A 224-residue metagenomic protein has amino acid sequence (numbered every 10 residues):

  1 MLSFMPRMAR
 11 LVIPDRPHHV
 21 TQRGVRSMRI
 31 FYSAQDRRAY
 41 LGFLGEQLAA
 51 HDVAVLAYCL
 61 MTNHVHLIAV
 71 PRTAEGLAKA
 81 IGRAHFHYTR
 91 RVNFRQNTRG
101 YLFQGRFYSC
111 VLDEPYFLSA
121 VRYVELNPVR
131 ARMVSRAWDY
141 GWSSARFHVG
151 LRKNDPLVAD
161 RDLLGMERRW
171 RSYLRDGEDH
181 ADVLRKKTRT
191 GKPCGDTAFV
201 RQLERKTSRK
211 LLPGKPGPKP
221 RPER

Functional and structural regions predicted by a protein language model:
M1-M61, V70-R224: Short Pro-Cys-Gly-centered "Cys-loop" motif that presents a nucleophilic cysteine in a tight turn
